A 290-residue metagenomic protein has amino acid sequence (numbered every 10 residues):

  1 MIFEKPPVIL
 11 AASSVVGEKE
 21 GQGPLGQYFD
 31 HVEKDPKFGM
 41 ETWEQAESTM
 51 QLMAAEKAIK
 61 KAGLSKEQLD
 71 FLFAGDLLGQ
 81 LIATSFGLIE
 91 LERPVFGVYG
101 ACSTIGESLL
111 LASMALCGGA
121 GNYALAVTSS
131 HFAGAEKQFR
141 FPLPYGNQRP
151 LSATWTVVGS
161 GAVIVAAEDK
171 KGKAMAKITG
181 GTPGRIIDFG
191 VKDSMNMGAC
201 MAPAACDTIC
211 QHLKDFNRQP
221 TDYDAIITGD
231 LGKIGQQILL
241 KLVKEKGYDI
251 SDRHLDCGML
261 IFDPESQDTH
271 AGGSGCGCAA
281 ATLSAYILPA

Functional and structural regions predicted by a protein language model:
M1-E44, P142-C210, D215-R218, Y248-D268: Condensing-enzyme catalytic core mediating Claisen C-C bond formation in acyl metabolism
I2-P24, L52-A55, L78-G79, L88-Y123 (+5 more regions): Claisen-condensing/thiolase-fold acyl-transfer catalytic domains that form or cleave C-C bonds in fatty acid
E20-Q22, A83-S85, A135-R140, V191 (+1 more regions): Short acidic, glycine/serine/threonine-rich loops at helix termini
K37, E41-E44, T49-K57: N-terminal, Lys/Arg-enriched amphipathic/low-complexity engagement segments that precede the first folded domain
A54-D70, T208-D222, A290: Phosphate/pyrophosphate-binding loops at sites that engage ATP/ADP/AMP, CoA/4′-phosphopantetheine, polyphosphate
K66, F71-L72, D76-I82, L88-L91: Anion-binding (especially nucleotide phosphate/pyrophosphate-binding) glycine-rich loop and adjoining beta-alpha core
L81-I82, F132-K137, K173, R185-G190: Short, well-ordered, mixed-charge alpha-helical segments that flank or form enzyme active sites
N122-W155: Flexible, glycine-rich active-site loops centered on histidine and acidic residues that chelate a metal or position
